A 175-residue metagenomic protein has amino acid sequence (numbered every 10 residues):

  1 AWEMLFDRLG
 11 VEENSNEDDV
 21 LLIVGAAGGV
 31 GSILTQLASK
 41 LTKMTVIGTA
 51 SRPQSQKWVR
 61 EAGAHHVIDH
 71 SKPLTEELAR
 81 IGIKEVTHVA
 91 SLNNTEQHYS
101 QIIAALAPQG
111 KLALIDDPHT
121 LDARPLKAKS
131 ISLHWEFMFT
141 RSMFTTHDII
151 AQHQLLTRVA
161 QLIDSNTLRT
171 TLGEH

Functional and structural regions predicted by a protein language model:
A1-K72: Mid-domain Rossmann-like dinucleotide-binding core that forms the NAD(H)/NADP(H) cofactor-binding site
A1-W2, Y99, L156-T157: A general structural signal for well-ordered alpha-helical segments in protein cores
E12-N16, H66-E136: Glycine-rich cofactor phosphate-binding loops and adjacent beta1-alpha1 units of small-molecule cofactor enzyme domains
I23-V24, I47-T49, I68, T87-L92 (+3 more regions): Glycine- and other small-residue-rich loops at beta-strand/loop junctions that grip anionic moieties
L34, I102, V159: Aromatic/hydrophobic pocket-lining residues that form π-stacking "cages" and hydrophobic walls in ligand
Q54-Q56, H119-D122, R141-S142: Short gly/pro/ser/thr-enriched loop/turn and capping motifs at secondary-structure boundaries
P125-E174: C-terminal substrate-binding/catalytic core of Rossmann-like NAD(P)-dependent dehydrogenases/reductases
